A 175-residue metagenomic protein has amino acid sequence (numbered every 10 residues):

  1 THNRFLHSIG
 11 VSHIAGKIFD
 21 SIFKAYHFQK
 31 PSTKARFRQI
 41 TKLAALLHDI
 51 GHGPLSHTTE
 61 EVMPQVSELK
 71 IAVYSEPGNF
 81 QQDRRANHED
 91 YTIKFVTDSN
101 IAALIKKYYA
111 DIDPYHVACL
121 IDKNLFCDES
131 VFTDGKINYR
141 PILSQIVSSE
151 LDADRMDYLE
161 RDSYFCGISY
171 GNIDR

Functional and structural regions predicted by a protein language model:
T1-L43, G51-R175: Sequence-structural signature of the catalytic-core scaffold of metal-dependent phosphohydrolases that act on
